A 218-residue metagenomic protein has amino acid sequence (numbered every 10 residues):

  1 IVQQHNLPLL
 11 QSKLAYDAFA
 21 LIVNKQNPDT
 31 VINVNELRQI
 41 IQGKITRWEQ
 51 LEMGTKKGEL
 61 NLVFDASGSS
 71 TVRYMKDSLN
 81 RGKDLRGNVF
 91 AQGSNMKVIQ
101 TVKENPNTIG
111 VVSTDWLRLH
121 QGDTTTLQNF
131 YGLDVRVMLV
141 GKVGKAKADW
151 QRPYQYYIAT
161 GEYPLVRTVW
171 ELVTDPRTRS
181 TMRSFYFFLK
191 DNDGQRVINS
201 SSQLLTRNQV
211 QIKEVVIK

Functional and structural regions predicted by a protein language model:
I1-D17, I22-K218: Exported/periplasmic ABC-transporter solute-binding proteins
